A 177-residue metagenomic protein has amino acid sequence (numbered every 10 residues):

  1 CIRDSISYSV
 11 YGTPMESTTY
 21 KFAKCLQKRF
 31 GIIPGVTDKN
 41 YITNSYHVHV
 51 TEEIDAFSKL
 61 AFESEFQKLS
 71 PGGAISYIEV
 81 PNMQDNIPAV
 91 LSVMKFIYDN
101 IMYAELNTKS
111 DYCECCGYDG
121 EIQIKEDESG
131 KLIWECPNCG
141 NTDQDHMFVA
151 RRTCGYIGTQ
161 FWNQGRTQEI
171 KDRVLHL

Functional and structural regions predicted by a protein language model:
R3-L177: Long, C-terminal-biased catalytic regions of enzyme "large/alpha" subunits
